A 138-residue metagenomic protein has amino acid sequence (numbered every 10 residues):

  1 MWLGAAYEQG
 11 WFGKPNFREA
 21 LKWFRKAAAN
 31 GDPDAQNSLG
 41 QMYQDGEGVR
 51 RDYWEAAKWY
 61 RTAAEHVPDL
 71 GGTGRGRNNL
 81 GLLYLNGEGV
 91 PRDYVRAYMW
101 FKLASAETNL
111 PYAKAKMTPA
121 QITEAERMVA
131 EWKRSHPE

Functional and structural regions predicted by a protein language model:
M1, K22, N37, K58 (+3 more regions): TPR/TPR-like alpha-solenoid signature
W2-Q9, G13, S38-D45, R77-N86 (+1 more regions): Hydrophobic face of amphipathic alpha-helices that form TPR/SEL1-like repeat modules and related alpha-solenoid
K26-A27, T62-A63, A104: Canonical positions in the second alpha-helix
S105-E138: Terminal, low-structured helical/coil segments at or just beyond the last alpha-helical repeat
